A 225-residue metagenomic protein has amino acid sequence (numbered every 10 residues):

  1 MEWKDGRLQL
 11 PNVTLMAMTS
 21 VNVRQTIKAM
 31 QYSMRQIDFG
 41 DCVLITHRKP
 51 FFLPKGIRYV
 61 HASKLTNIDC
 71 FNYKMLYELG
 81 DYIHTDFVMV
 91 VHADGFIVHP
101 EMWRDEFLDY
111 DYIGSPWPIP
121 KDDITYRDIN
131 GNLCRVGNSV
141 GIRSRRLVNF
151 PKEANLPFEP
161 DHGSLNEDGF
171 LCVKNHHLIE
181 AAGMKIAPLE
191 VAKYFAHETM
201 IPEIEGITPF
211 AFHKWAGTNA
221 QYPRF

Functional and structural regions predicted by a protein language model:
M1-N72, L76-F87: N-terminal anchoring/stem segment of glycosyltransferases
I27, P54-K55, V98-M102, K152: Short glycine-/acidic-enriched loop or helix-start segments at secondary-structure transitions that form or flank
C42, A93-D94, S144: Generic structural signal for small/hydrophobic residues in well-ordered secondary structure, especially within
S63, M102, E190: Basic, ligand-binding patches in group-transfer machinery, especially extracytoplasmic/periplasmic segments
T85-I97: Short beta-strand-to-loop acidic/aromatic patch adjacent to the donor-nucleotide binding site
G95-I129: Conserved donor-nucleotide/metal-binding helix-loop-beta segment in metal-dependent transferases, i.e., the alpha-helix
R135-F225: Catalytic core and acceptor-binding pocket of nucleotide-sugar-dependent glycosyltransferases
